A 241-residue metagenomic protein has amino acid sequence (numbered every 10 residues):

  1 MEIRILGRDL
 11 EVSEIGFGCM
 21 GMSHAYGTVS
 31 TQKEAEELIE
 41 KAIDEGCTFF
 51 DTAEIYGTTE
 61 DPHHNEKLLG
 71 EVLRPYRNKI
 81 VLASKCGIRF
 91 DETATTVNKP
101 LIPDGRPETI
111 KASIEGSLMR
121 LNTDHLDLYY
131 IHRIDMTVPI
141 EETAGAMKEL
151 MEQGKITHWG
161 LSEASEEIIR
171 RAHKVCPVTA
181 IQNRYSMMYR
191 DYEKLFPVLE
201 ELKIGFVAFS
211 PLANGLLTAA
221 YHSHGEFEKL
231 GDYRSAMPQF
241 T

Functional and structural regions predicted by a protein language model:
M1-V81: N-terminal binding-site loop/beta-alpha segment at the start of enzyme catalytic domains that lines or forms
L10-I15, G46-T48, Y76-I80, T123-D127 (+4 more regions): Short, well-ordered coil/turn segments that N-cap beta-strands
F17, A35, F50, L69 (+8 more regions): Conserved, mostly hydrophobic/aromatic
G21-K33, T96-K111: Active-site mouth loops of central-metabolism enzymes
A35, I39, P107-I110, I114 (+1 more regions): Aromatic/hydrophobic pocket-lining residues that form the small-molecule binding cavity in soluble enzyme cores
P75-D104: Structural motif corresponding to the early beta-alpha repeats
T109-Y130: CE4/NodB-like, metal-dependent polysaccharide N-deacetylase domain that modifies extracellular/periplasmic N-acetylated
I134-T241: Beta/alpha (TIM)-barrel catalytic core signal, keyed to glycine-rich beta->alpha loops juxtaposed to Asp/Glu that bind
